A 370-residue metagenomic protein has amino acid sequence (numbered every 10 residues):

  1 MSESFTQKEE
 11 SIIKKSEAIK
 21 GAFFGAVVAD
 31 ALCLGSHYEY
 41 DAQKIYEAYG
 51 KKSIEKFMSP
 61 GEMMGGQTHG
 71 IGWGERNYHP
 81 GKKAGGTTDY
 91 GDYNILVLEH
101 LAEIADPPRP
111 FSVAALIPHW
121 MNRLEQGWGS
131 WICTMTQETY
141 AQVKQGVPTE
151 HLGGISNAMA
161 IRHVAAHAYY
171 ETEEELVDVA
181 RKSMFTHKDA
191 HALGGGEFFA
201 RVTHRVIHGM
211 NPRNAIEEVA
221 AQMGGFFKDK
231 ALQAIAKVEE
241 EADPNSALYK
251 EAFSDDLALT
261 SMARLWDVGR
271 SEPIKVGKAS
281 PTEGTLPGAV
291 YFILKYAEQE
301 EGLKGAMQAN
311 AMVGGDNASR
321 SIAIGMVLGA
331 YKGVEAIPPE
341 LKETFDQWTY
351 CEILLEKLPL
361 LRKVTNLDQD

Functional and structural regions predicted by a protein language model:
M1-D370: Structured, active/binding-site neighborhoods that engage oxygen-rich ligands
